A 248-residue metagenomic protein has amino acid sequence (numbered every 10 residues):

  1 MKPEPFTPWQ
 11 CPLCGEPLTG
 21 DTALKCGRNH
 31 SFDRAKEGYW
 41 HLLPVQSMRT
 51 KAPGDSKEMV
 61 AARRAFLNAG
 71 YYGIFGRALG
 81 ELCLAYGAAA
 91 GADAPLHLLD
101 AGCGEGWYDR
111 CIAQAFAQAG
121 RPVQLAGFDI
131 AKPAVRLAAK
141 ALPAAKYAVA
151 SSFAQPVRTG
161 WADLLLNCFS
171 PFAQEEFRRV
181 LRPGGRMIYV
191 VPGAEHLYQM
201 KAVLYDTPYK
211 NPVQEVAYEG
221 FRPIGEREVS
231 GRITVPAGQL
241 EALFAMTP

Functional and structural regions predicted by a protein language model:
M1-A52: N-terminal auxiliary segments of SAM/dcSAM-dependent transferases
R49, G54-A78, L82: Class I SAM-dependent methyltransferase Rossmann-like catalytic core, especially the SAM/SAH-binding loop
H97-D100, G104-A154: Class I SAM-dependent methyltransferase SAM/SAH-binding core
F153-L164: A short acidic, Gly/Pro-enriched loop at the edge of an enzyme's catalytic core that lines a small-molecule cofactor
A162-E176, V191: A short SAM/SAH-binding and catalytic strip from SAM-dependent methyltransferases
G184-P192: Conserved beta-strand signature within the Rossmann-like core of class I S-adenosyl-L-methionine
K201-P223: Conserved Class I S-adenosyl-L-methionine
I233-P248: C-terminal helical/coil "lid" or tail adjacent to the Rossmann-like core of SAM-dependent
